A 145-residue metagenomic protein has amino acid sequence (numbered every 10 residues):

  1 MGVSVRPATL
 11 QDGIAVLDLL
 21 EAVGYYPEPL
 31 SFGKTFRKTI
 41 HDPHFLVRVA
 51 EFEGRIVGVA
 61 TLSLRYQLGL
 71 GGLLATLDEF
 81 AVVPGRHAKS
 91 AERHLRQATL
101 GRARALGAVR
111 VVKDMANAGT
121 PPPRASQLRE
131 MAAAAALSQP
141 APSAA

Functional and structural regions predicted by a protein language model:
G2-V16: A short beta-loop-alpha structural element at the N-terminal edge of CoA-dependent acyl/N-acetyltransferase catalytic
L17-K38: Conserved GNAT-fold acetyl-CoA-binding loop/helix
T39-V49, G69, T76: A short helix-loop-beta-strand connector motif used in the catalytic cores of GNAT acetyltransferases and, in some
V49, R55-L64, T76: Conserved beta-strand in the GNAT
A50, A88-R96: Glycine-rich acyl-CoA binding loop
E79-A88: A short, internal acetyl-CoA/4′-phosphopantetheine-binding micro-motif in the GNAT/acyltransferase core
H94-R110: Conserved acyl-CoA
A105, V109, A116-S138, A145: Conserved active-site alpha-helix within GNAT-family acetyltransferase domains
